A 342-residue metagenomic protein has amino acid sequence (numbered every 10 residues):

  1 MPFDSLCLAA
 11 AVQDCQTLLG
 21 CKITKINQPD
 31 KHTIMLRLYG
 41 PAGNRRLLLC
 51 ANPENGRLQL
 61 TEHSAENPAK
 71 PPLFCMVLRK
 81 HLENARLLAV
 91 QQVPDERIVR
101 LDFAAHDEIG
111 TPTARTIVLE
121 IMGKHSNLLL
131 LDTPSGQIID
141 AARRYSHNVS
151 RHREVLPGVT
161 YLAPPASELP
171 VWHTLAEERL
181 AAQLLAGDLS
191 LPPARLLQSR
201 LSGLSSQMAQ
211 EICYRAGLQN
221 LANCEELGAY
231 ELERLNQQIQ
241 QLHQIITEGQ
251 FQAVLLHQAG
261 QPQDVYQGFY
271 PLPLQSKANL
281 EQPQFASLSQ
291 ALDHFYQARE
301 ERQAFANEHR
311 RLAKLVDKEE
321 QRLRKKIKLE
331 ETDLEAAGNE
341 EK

Functional and structural regions predicted by a protein language model:
M1-K342: Extended, highly charged segments
